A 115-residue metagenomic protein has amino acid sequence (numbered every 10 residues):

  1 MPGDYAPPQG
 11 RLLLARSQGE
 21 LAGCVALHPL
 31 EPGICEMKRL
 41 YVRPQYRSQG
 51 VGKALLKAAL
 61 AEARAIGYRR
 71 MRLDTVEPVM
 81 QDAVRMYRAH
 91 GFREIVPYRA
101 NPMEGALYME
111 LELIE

Functional and structural regions predicted by a protein language model:
M1-K38, R43-P44, L56-A58, E62 (+2 more regions): Acetyl-CoA-dependent GNAT
G19, G50-G52, G67: Conserved G/P- and acidic residue-centered "switch" motifs that form tight phosphate/ATP-binding loops in soluble
P44, L73-A83, A100-E104: Conserved beta-strand-loop-alpha-helix junction that forms the acyl-donor binding cleft
R47: Glycine-rich ATP-binding loop(s) of histidine-kinase-like ATPases
G50, A54, A58, Q81-D82: Alpha-helical macromolecular-interaction surfaces
A63-T75: Conserved GNAT acetyl-CoA-binding A-motif
Y87-V96: Conserved acetyl-CoA-binding loop of GNAT-fold acetyltransferases
